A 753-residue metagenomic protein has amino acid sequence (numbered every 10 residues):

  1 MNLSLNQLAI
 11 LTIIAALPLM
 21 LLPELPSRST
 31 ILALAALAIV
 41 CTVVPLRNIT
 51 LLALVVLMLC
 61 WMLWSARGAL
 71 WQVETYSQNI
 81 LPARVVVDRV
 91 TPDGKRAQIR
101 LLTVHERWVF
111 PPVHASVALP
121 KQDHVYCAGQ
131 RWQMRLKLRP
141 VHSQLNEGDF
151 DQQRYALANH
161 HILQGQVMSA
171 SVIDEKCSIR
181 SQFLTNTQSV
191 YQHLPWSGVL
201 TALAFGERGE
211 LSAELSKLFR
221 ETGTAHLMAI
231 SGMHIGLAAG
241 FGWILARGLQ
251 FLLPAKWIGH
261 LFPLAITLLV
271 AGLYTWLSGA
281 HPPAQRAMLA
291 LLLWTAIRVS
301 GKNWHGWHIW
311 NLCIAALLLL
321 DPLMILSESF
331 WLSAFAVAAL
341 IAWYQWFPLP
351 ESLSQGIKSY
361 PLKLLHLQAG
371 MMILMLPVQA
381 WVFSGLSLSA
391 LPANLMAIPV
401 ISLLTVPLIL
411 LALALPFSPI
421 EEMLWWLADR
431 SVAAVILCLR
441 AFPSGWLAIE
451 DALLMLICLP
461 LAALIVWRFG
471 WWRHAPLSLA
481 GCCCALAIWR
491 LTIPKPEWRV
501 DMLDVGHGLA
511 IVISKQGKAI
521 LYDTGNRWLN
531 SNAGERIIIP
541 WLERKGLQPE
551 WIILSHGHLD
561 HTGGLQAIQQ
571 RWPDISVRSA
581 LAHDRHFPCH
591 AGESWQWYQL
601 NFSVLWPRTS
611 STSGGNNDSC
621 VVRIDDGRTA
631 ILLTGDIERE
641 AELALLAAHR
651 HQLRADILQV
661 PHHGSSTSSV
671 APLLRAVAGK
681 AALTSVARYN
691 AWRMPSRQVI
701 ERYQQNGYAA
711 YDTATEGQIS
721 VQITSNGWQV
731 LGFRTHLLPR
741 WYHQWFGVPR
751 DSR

Functional and structural regions predicted by a protein language model:
M1-E74, Q164-V167, I179, R286 (+4 more regions): N-terminal leader/targeting segments
N2, M58-H226, N532, R536-P540 (+6 more regions): Membrane-interface helix/helix-cap signal primarily in integral membrane proteins
S4-L5, L22-S29, M228-G236, L277-L291 (+3 more regions): Membrane-interface micro-motifs in multi-pass membrane enzymes
S4-P18, T267-L269, N311-A315, G370: Alpha-helical transmembrane segments
I13, A280-P460, W472, L645-L658 (+2 more regions): Internal transmembrane alpha-helical bundles of multi-pass membrane proteins
L22, I39-N48, W64-A66, L245-L252 (+6 more regions): Structural signal for the C-terminal ends of transmembrane alpha-helices and the immediately following loop
Q122-R135, H161, S352-K358, L413-R753: Non-globular, low-confidence helical/coil segments that flank catalytic cores
A158-A290, A296, W595, F602 (+4 more regions): Aromatic-rich juxtamembrane segments at the membrane interface
